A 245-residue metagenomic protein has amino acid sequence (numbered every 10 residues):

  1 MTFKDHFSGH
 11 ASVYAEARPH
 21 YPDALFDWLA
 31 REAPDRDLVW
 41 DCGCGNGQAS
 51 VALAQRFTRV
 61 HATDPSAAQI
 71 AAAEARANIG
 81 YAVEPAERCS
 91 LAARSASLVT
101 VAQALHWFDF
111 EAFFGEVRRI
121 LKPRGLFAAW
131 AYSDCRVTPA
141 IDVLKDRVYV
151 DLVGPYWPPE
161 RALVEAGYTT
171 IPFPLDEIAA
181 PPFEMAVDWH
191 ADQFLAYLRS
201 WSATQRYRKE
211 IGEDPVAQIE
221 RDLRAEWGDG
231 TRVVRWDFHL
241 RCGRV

Functional and structural regions predicted by a protein language model:
F7-P19: Class I SAM-dependent methyltransferase Rossmann-like catalytic core, especially the SAM/SAH-binding loop
P19-D37: Conserved alpha-helix/loop element of class I SAM-dependent methyltransferases that forms part of the SAM/SAH-binding
W40, N46-R88: Class I SAM-dependent methyltransferase SAM/SAH-binding core
E87-L98: A short acidic, Gly/Pro-enriched loop at the edge of an enzyme's catalytic core that lines a small-molecule cofactor
V101-A102, F110: A short beta-strand submotif of the Rossmann-like class I SAM-dependent methyltransferase core that lines
F108-E116: A short, conserved alpha-helix within the catalytic core of class I
R118, K122-V187: Conserved catalytic/acceptor-binding region of the Class I
A166-V245: Conserved Class I S-adenosyl-L-methionine
